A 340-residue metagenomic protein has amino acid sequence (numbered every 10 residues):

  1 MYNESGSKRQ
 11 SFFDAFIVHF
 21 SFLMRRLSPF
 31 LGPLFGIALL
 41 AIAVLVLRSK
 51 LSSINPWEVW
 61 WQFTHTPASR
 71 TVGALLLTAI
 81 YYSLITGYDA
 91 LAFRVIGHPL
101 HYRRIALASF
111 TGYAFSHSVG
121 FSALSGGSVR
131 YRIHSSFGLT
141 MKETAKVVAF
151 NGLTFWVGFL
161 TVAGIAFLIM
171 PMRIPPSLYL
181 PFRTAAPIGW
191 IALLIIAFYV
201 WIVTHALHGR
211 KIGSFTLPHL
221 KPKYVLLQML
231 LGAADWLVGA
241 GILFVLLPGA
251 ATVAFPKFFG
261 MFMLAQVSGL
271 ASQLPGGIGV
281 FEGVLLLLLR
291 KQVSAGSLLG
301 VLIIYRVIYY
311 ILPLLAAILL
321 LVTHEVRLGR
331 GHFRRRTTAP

Functional and structural regions predicted by a protein language model:
Y2-E4, R9-F110, L168-L270, A295 (+2 more regions): Predominantly cytoplasmic-facing regulatory/coupling regions of multi-pass membrane proteins
S83-D89, G120-R130, V238, P256 (+1 more regions): Transmembrane helix boundary and interhelical junction motifs in multipass membrane proteins
H98-A106, V129-A149, G213, R290: Membrane-interface segments at transmembrane-helix boundaries
A106-I133: Hydrophobic, aromatic-rich membrane-embedded alpha-helical segments
T111, F115-V119, T144-A163, S268 (+1 more regions): Membrane-embedded alpha-helical segments of transport systems, primarily multispan ion/solute transporters
I133-E143, M261, A265, E282-L298: Interfacial segments of multi-pass membrane proteins
S136, K142-S177, R183: Hydrophobic alpha-helical segments and helix pairs
